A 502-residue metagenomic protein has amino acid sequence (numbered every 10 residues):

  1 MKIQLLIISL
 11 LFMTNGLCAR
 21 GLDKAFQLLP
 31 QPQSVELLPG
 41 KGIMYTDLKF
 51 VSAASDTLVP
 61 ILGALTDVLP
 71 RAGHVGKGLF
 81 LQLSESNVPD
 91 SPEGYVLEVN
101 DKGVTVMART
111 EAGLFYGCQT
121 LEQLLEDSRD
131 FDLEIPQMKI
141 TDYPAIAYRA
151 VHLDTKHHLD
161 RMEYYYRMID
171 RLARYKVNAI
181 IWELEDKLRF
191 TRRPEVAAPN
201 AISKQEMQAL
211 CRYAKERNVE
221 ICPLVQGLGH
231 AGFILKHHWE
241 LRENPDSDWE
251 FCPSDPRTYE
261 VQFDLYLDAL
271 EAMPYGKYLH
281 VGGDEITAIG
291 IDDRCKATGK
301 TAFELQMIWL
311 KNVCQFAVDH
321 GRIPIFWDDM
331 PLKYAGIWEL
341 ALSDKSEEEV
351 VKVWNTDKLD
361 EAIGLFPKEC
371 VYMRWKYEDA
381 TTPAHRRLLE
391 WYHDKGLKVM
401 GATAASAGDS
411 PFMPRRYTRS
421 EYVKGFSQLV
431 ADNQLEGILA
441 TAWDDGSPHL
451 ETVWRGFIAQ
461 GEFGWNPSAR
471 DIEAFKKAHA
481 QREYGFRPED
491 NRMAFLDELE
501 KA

Functional and structural regions predicted by a protein language model:
M1-K24: Bacterial Sec-dependent N-terminal signal peptides
R20-Y148: Contiguous, structured surface segment used for ligand recognition
L29-L38, A209-R212, N218, Y259-L267 (+3 more regions): Substrate-binding groove of N-acetylhexosamine-processing glycoside hydrolases
P32, I61-V68, C118-L125, Y164-R171 (+3 more regions): Short, Φ-rich (hydrophobic/aromatic) sequence segments
V51-L58, Q82-S86, R109, T155 (+4 more regions): Structural motif
V59-L62, T66, E111, F115-C118 (+9 more regions): Extracytoplasmic/secreted envelope proteins and their assembly/folding machinery, especially bacterial periplasmic
Q137-K156, M400-D409: N-terminal small/glycine-rich loop or linker at the start of catalytic domains across soluble metabolic enzymes
A145-M330, G336-E348, V371-M373: Substrate-binding cleft of carbohydrate-active enzyme catalytic domains
